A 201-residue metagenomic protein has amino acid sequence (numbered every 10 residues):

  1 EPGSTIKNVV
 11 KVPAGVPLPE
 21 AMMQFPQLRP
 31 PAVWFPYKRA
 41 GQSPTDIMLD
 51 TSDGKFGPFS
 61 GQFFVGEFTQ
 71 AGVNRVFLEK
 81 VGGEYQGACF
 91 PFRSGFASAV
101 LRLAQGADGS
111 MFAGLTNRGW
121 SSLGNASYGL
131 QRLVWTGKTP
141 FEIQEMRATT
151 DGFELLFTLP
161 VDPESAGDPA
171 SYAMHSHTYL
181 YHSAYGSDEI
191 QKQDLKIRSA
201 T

Functional and structural regions predicted by a protein language model:
E1-E154, P163: Beta-propeller domains with acidic blade repeats across secreted/periplasmic ectodomains and cytosolic WD/CNH propellers
I143-M146, I197-T201: Generic structural motif
P160-A200: Short, surface-exposed alpha-helix to beta-strand junction/turn motifs within ectodomains of secreted and cell-envelope
